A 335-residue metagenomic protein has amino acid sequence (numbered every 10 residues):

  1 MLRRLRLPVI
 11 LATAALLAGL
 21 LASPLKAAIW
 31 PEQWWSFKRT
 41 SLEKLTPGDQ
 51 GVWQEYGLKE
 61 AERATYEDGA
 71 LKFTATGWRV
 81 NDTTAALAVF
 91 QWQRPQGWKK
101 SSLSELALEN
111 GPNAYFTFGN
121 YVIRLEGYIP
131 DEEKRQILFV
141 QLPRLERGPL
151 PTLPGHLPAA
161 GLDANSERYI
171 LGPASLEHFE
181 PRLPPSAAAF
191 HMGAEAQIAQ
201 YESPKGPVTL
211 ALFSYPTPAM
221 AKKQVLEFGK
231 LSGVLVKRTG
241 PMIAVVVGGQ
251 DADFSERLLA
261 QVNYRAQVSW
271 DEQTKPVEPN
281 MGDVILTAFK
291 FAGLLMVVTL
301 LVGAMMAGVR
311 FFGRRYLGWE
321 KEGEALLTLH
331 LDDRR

Functional and structural regions predicted by a protein language model:
M1-R6: N-terminal secretory signal peptides that target proteins for export/translocation
P8-L20: Bacterial N-terminal signal peptides
G19-T209, F213-R335: Soluble, non-membrane globular domain cores that form compact, hydrophobic packing and curved binding surfaces
